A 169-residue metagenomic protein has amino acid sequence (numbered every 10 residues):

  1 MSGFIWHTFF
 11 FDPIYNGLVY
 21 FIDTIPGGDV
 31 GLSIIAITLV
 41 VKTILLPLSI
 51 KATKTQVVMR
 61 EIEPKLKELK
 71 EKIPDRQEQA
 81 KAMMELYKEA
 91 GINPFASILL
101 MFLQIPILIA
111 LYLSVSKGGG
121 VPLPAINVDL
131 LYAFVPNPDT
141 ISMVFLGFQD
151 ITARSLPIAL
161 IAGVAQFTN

Functional and structural regions predicted by a protein language model:
M1-N169: Helix-loop-helix
